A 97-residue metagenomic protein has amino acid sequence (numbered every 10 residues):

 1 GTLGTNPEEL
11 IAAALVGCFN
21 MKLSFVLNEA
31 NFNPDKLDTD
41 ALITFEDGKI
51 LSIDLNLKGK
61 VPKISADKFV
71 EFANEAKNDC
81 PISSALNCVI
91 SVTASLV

Functional and structural regions predicted by a protein language model:
G1-A13, N20-V97: Extended beta-strand/beta-hairpin segments
